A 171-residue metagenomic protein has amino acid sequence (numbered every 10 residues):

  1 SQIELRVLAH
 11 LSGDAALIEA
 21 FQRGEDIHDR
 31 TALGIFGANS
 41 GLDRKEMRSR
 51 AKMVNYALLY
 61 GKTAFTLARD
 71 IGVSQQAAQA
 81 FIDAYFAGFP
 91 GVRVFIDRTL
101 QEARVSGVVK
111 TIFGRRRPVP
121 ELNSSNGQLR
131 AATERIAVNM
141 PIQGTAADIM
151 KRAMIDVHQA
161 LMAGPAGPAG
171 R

Functional and structural regions predicted by a protein language model:
S1-R171: Conserved catalytic core of nucleotide polymerization and phosphodiester-bond processing enzymes
